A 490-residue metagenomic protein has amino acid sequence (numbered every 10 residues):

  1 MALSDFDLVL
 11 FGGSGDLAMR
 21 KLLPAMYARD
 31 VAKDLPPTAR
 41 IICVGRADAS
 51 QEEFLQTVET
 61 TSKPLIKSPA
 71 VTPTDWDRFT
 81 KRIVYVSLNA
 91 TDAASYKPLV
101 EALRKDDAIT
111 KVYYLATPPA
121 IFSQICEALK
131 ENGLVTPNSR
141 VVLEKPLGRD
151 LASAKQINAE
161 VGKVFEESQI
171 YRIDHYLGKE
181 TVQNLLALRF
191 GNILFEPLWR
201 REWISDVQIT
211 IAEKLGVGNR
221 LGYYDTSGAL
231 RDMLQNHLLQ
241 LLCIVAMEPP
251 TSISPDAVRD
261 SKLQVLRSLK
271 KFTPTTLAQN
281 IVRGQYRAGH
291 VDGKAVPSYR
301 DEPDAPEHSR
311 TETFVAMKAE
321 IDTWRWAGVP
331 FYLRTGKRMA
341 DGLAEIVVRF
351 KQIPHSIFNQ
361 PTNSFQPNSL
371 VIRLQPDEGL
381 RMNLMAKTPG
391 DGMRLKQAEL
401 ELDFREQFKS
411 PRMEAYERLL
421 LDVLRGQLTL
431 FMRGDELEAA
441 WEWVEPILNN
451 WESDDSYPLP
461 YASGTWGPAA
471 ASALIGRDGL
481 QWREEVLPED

Functional and structural regions predicted by a protein language model:
M1-V142, L147-D490: Secretory/organelle targeting and membrane-embedding segments
